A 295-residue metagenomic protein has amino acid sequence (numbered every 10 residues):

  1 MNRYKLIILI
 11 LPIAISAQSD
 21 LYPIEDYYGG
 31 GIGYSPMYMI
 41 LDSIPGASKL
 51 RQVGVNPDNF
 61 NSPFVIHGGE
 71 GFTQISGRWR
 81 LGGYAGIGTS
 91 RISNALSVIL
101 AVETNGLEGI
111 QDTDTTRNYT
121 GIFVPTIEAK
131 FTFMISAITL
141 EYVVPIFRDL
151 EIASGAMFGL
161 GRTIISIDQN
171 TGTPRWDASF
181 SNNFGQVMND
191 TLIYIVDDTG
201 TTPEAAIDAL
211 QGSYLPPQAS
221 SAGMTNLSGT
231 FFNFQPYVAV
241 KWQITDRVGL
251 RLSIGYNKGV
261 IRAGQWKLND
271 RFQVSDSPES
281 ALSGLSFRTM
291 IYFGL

Functional and structural regions predicted by a protein language model:
M1-D26: Cleavable N-terminal export/targeting peptides
Q18-S76, Y292-G294: Short glycine/proline- and aromatic-enriched beta-strand/turn motifs that initiate or cap beta-hairpins
Y28-Y34, L81-G83, S136-I138, I152-F158 (+4 more regions): Transmembrane beta-strands of outer-membrane beta-barrel proteins
M39-S43, V53, S90-I92, F147 (+2 more regions): Sequence/structural signature of outer-membrane beta-barrel proteins
R51-P57, G121-E128, S220-N226, F272-E279: Extracellular loop and loop/strand-boundary signature of outer-membrane beta-barrel proteins
P63-H67, K130-S136, L150, S228-F234 (+2 more regions): Residues that define the transmembrane beta-barrel architecture of outer-membrane proteins
R78-S213, I291-F293: Gram-negative (and chloroplast) outer-membrane scaffold detector with strong preference for beta-barrel transmembrane
A239-L295: Predominantly the C-terminal beta-signal and adjacent terminal strand-loop region of outer-membrane beta-barrel
